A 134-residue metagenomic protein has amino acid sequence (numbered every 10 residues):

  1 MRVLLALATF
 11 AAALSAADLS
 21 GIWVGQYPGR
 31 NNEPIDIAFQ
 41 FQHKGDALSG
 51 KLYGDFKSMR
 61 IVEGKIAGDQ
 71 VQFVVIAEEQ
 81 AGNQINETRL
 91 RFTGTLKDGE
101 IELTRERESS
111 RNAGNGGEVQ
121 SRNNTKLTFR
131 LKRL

Functional and structural regions predicted by a protein language model:
M1-L5: Positively charged n-region of N-terminal signal peptides that target proteins for export
L7-A16: Hydrophobic h-region of N-terminal signal peptides that target proteins for export in Gram-negative bacteria
A17-E100, T104-R107, R111-L134: Central antiparallel beta-sheet cores of small beta-barrel/beta-sandwich binding domains
